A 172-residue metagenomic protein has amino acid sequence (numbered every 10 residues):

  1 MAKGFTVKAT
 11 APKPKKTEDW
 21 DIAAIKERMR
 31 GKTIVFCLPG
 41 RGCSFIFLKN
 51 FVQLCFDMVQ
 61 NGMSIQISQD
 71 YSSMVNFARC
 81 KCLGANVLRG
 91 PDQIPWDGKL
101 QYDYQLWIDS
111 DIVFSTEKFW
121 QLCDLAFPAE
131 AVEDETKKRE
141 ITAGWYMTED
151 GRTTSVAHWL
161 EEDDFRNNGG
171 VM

Functional and structural regions predicted by a protein language model:
A2-S73: N-proximal low-complexity "stem/linker" segments adjacent to membrane-targeting elements
K3, P91-G98, E130-E135: Intrinsically disordered, low-complexity domain-flanking/linker segments in eukaryotic proteins, enriched
F47, A78, K118-F119: Residues at alpha-helix caps and immediate loop-helix transition turns in enzyme cores, especially N- and C-cap
N50-Q53, K81, Q121: Alpha-helical elements of Rossmann-like donor-binding domains used by nucleotide-donor carbohydrate transfer enzymes
V75-G98: Short, conserved alpha-helix that lines the donor NDP-sugar binding/gating region of sugar-transfer enzymes
Q93-S115: Short beta-strand-to-loop acidic/aromatic patch adjacent to the donor-nucleotide binding site
S115-M172: Conserved catalytic core of nucleotide-sugar-dependent glycosyltransferases
